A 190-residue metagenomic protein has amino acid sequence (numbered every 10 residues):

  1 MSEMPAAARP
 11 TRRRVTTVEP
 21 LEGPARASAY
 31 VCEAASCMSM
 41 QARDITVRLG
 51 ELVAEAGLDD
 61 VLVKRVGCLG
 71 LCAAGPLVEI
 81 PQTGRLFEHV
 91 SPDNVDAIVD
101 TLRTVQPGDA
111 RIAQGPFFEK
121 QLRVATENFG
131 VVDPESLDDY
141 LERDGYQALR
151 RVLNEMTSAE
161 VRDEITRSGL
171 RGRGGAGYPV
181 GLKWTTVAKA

Functional and structural regions predicted by a protein language model:
M1-A190: Feature of Fe-S/electron-transfer and energy-metabolism proteins that preferentially highlights extended coupling
